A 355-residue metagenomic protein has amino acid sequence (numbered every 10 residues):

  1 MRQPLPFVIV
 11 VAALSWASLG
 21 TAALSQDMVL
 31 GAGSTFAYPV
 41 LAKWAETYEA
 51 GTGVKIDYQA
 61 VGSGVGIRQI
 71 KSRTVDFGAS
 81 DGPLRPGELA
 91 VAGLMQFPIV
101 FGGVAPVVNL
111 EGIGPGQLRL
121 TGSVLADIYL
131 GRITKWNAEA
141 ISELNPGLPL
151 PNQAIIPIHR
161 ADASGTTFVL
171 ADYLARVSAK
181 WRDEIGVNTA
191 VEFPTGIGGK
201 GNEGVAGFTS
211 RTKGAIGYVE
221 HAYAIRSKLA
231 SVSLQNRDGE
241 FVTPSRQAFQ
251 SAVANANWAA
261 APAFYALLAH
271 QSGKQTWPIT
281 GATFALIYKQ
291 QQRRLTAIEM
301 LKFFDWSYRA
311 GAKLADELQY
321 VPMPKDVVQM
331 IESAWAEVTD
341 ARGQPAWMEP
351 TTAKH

Functional and structural regions predicted by a protein language model:
M1-L5: N-terminal secretory signal peptides that target proteins for export/translocation
P6-G20: Bacterial N-terminal signal peptides
L24-H355: Flexible loop/hinge segments at secondary-structure junctions
